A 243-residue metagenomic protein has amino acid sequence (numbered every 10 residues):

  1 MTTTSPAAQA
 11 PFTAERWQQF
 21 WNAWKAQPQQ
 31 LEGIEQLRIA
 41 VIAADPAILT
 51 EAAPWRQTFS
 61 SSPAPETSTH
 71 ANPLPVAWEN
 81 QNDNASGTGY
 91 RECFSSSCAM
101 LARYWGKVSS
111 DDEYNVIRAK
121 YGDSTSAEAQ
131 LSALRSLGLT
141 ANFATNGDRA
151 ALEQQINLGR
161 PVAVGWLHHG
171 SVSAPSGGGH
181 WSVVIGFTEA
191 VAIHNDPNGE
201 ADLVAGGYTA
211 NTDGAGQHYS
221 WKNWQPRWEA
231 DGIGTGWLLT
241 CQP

Functional and structural regions predicted by a protein language model:
M1-T3: Extended low-complexity, serine/threonine- and proline-enriched intrinsically disordered segments
T13-G33, R38-D123, T188, Q242: Active-site-adjacent structural segments surrounding the nucleophilic cysteine of cysteine proteases and isopeptidases
E15, Y90-F94, R160, V172-S173 (+3 more regions): Extracytoplasmic low-complexity repetitive segments enriched in small/polar residues
P28, V41, S97, L101 (+6 more regions): Sec/Tat-exported extracytoplasmic proteins
I42, P46, R56-P75, F187-P243: Noncatalytic regulatory segments and standalone regulatory/sensor domains
Y90, F94-A102, D111, A127-L134 (+3 more regions): Extracytoplasmic/secreted envelope proteins and their assembly/folding machinery, especially bacterial periplasmic
T125, S132-S136, T140-T145: Mid-length scaffold segments of soluble, non-membrane domains
T145-L203: Active-site-adjacent substructure of cysteine-protease-like catalytic cores
